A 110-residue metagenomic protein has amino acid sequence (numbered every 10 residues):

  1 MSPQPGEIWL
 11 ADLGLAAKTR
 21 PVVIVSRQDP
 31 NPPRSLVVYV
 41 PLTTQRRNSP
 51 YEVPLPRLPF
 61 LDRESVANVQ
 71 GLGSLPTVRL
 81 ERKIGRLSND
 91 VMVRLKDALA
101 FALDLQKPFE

Functional and structural regions predicted by a protein language model:
M1-E110: Conserved functional hotspots at enzyme active or ligand-binding sites that engage polyanionic ligands
